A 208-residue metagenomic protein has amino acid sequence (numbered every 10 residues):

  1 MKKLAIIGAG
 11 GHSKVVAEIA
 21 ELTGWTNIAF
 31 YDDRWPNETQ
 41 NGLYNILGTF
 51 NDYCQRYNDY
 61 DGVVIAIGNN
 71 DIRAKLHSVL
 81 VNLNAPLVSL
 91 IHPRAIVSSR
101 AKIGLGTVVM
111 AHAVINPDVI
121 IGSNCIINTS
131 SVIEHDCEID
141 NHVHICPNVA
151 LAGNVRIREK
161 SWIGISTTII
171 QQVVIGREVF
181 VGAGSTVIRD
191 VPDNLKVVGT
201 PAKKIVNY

Functional and structural regions predicted by a protein language model:
M1-N41, F50, C54-R56: Hydrophobic, well-ordered beta-alpha structural blocks that scaffold small-molecule cofactor pockets
K2-A5, N27-I28, Y60-V64, L87 (+1 more regions): Short active-site oxyanion
G11, D71-I72, K102, T186: Short alpha-helical
H12, G68-N70, K203: Short glycine-rich anion-binding loops that position phosphate/pyrophosphate groups of nucleotides and phosphorylated
A17-A20, G42, K75-V79, I121 (+1 more regions): Short amphipathic alpha-helical segments
N37-I96: Phosphate-bearing ligand-interacting subdomains that bind or position ATP/ADP/UDP/GDP/NAD(P) or nucleotide-linked
S89-I205: Structural signal for interior beta-strand "rungs" in well-ordered beta-sheet cores of soluble enzyme domains
